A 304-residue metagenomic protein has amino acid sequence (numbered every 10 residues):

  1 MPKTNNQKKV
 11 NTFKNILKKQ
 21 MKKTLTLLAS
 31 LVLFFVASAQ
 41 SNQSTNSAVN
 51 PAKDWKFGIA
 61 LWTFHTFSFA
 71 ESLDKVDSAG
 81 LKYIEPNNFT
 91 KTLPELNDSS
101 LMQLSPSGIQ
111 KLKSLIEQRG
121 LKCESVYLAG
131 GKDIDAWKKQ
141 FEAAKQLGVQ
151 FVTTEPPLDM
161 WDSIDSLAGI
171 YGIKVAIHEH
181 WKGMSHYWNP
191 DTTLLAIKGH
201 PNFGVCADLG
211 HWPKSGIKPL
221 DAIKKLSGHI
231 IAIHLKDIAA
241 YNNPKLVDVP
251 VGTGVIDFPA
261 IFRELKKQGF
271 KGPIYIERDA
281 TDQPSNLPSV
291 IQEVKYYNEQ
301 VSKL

Functional and structural regions predicted by a protein language model:
M1-T45: Bacterial Sec-dependent N-terminal signal peptides
A39-L61, H65-Y83, K145-G148, S166 (+4 more regions): Histidine-acidic metal/acid-base catalytic patches
T63-H65, N88-T90, A129-K132, P157-M160 (+4 more regions): Active-site-proximal loop/turn and secondary-structure-junction residues that shape catalytic pockets, frequently
E85-K111: Glycine-rich, proline-tolerant flexible connector loops at the mouths of alpha/beta enzymes
P86-N88, C123-V126, K174-E179, C206-A207 (+2 more regions): Short beta-strands and strand-loop turn motifs
E95-S99, Q103, I134-K138, N286: Metal-dependent catalytic neighborhoods of phosphoester/phosphodiester hydrolases
L101-Q118, S163-I170, I261-E264: Catalytic-core regions built around general acid/base machinery
L115-G204, P213-G216, L287-P288: Active-site acidic/histidine proton-transfer and metal-coordination neighborhood in alpha/beta enzyme cores
